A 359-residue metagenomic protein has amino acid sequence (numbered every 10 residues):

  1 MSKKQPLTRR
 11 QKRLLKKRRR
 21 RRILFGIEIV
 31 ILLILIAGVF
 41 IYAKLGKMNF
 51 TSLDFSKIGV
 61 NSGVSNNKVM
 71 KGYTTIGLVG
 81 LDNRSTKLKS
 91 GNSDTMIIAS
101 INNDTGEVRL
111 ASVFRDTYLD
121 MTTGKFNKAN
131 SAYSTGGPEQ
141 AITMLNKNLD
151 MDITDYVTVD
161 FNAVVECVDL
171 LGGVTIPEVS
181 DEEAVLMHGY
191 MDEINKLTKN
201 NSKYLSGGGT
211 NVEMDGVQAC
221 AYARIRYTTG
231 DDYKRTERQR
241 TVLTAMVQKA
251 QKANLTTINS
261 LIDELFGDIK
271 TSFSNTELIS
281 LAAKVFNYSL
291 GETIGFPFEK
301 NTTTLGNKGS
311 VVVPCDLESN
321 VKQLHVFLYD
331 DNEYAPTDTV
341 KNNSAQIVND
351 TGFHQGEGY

Functional and structural regions predicted by a protein language model:
M1-R13: N-terminal targeting leaders characterized by basic, low-complexity, disordered sequences that direct proteins
Q11-G106, S280-A283: Entry/capping segment at the start of metal-dependent catalytic domains with acidic active-site entry clusters
V60-N66, Y73, T86, M121 (+2 more regions): C-terminal solvent-exposed extensions
K71-T74, G91-M96, T105-V113, G124 (+7 more regions): Extracytoplasmic
N83-L88, N127-T135, D150-D155, I225-K234 (+3 more regions): Second-shell loop/turn segments in exported
K89, D169-T257: Flexible, polar/acidic helix-loop-strand segments at domain edges
S93-T95, F126, P138-N146, F161-V165 (+8 more regions): Extracytoplasmic/secreted envelope proteins and their assembly/folding machinery, especially bacterial periplasmic
T135-N201, S272-S274, L278: Amphipathic, coiled-coil-like alpha-helical scaffolding segments used for oligomerization/assembly
